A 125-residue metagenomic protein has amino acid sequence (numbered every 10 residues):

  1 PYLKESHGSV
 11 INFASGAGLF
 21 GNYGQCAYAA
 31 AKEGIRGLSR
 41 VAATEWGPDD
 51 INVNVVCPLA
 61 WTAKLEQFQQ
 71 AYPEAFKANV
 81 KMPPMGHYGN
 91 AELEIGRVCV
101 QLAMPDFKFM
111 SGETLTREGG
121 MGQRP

Functional and structural regions predicted by a protein language model:
P1-S9: A short helix-coil junction within the Rossmann-fold of NAD(P)-dependent oxidoreductases
H7, F20-C26, P48, G86 (+1 more regions): Active-site loop immediately N-terminal to the catalytic Tyr-X3-Lys motif of short-chain dehydrogenase/reductase
S15: Residue(s) in the substrate-gating loop at a strand-loop-helix junction that position the organic substrate next
F20, C99, S111-P125: Short C-terminal tail/terminal secondary-structure segment of NAD(P)H-dependent dehydrogenase/reductase domains
A31, S39: Active-site helix of classical SDR
G47, N52, M110-G112: Short, small/polar-rich loop/turn modules that mediate ligand/substrate recognition or access, typified
N52-A60, A103, T116-E118: Conserved SDR Rossmann-fold cofactor-binding beta-strand/turn motif
E74-L93: Catalytic Tyr-x(3-8)-Lys segment
